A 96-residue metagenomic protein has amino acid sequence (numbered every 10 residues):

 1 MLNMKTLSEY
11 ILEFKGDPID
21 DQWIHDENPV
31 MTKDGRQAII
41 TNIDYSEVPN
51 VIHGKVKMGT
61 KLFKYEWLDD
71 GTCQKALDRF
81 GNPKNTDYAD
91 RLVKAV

Functional and structural regions predicted by a protein language model:
M4-E27: Mixed-charge, Lys/Arg-rich low-complexity intrinsically disordered regions
S8-I11, G59-V96: Intrinsically disordered, low-complexity, charged/polar segments
P29-T32: Tryptophan-anchored aromatic micro-motifs
D34-Q37, K61: Short acidic/polar mixed-charge low-complexity motifs
Q37-S46: Short beta-strand-centered aromatic/proline hotspots
V48-K55: Short, solvent-exposed secondary-structure boundary/capping segments
